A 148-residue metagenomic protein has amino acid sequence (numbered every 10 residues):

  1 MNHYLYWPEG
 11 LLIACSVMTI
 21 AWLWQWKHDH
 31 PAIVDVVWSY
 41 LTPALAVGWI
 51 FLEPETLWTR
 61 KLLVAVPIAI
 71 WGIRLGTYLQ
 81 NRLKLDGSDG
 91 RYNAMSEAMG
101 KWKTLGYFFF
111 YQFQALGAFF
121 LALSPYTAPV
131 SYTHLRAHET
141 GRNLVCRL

Functional and structural regions predicted by a protein language model:
M1-E9, V47-V66, A122-R136: Helix-coil boundary and interhelical linker segments in multi-pass alpha-helical membrane proteins
L5-I13, V34, R60-L63, L105 (+1 more regions): Alpha-helical transmembrane segments of integral membrane proteins
M18-W24, A69-L85, A115-L121, R142: Transmembrane alpha-helical segments that form the membrane-embedded catalytic/substrate-channel core of multi-pass
Q25-P31: Membrane-interface helix caps and helix-loop-helix hairpins in membrane proteins
V34, Y40, D89-F109: Juxtamembrane helix-capping/reentrant segments at transmembrane boundaries
S39-P43, F110-L123: Core segments of transmembrane alpha-helices that mediate helix-helix packing or line hydrophobic substrate/ligand
R60-K101: A basic- and aromatic-enriched beta-loop-alpha substructure that forms the phosphate/nucleotide- and DNA/RNA-contacting
H134-L148: Single conserved hydrophobic/aromatic residue that forms the stacking wall/gate of nucleotide- or nucleobase-binding
